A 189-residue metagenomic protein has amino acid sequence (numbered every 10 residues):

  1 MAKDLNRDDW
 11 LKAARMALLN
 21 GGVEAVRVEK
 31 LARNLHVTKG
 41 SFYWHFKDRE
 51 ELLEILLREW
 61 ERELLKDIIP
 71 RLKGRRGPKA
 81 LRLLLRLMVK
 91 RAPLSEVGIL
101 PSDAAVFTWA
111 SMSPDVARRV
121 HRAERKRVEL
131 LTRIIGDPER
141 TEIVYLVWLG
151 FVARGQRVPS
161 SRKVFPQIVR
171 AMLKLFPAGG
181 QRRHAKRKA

Functional and structural regions predicted by a protein language model:
M1-N6: Short, Lys/Arg-enriched anionic-surface-contact patches
R7-D8, V28, E50, E54 (+6 more regions): Short, structured helix-loop boundary elements
D9, A13, A17-E51, I55: Helix-turn-helix
A13-G21, D67-R71, V106, V147-R154: Solvent-exposed, amphipathic alpha-helical segments
I55, I69-L100, V144: Hydrophobic alpha-helical connector segments
R58-L65: Short, basic, alpha-helical segments at the C-terminal edge of helix-turn-helix-like DNA-binding modules
P93-E124: Amphipathic alpha-helical segments used for helix-helix packing
A117-H121, R125, I134-A189: Hydrophobic/aromatic-rich alpha-helical bundle segments in the mid-to-C-terminal region
